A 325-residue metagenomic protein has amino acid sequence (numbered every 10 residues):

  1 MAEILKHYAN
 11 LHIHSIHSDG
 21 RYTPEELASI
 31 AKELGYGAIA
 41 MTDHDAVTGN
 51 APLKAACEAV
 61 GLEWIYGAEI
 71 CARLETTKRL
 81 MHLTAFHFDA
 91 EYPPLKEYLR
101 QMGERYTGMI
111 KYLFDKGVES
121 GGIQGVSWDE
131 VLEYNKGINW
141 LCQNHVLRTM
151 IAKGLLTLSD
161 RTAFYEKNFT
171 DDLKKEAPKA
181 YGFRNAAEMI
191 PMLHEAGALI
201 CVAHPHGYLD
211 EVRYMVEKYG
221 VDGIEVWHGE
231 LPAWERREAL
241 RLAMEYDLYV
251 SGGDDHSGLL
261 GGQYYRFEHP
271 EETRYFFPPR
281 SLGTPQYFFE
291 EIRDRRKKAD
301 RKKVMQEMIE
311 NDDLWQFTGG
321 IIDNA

Functional and structural regions predicted by a protein language model:
M1-L80, N168-L173, P178, I190-H194 (+3 more regions): An N-terminally biased module of ancient metal coordination in phosphate/nucleic-acid-related enzymes
G37, L113, N135, E166 (+5 more regions): Compositionally biased, intrinsically disordered low-complexity regions enriched in proline and serine
H44-A51, R73-H82, R100-Y106, G121-G122 (+3 more regions): Low-complexity, flexible helical/coil segments
A56-D210, A299-D323: Extended substrate/RNA-proximal surfaces in nucleic-acid metabolism proteins
V216-E230, Y265-I309: Structural recognition of alpha->loop->beta junctions
